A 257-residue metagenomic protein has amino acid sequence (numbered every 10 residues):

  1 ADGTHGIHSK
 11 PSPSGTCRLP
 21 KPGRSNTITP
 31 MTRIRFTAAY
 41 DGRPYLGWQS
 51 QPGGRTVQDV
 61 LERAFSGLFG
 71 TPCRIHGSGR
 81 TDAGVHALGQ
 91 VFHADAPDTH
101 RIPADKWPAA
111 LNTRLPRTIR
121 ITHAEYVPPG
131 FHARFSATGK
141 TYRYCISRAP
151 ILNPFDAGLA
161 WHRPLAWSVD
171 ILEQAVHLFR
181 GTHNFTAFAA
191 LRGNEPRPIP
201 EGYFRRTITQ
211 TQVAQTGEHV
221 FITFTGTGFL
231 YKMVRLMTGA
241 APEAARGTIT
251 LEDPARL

Functional and structural regions predicted by a protein language model:
D2-P11: Extreme N-terminal basic, low-complexity initiation segments that serve as generic localization/processing leaders
H8-S9, P20, F92: Alpha-helical transmembrane segments and their juxtamembrane interfaces
P20, R24-T27: Short, positively charged and aromatic/hydrophobic N-terminal segments
I28-L257: Structured-RNA-binding interfaces characteristic of tRNA pseudouridine synthases
